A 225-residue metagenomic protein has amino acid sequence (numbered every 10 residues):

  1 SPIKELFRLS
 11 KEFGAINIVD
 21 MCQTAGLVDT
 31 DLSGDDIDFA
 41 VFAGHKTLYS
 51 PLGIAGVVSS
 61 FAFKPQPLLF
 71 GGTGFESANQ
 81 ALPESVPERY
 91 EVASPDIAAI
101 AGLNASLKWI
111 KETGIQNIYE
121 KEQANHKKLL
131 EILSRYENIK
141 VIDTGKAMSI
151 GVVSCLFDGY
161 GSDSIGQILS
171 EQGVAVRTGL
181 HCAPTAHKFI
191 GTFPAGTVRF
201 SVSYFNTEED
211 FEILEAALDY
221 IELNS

Functional and structural regions predicted by a protein language model:
S1-S225: Pyridoxal 5′-phosphate
